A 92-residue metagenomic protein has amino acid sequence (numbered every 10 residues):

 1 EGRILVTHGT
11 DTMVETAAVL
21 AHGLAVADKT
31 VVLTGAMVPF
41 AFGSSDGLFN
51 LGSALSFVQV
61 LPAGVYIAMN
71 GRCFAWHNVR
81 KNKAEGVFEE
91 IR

Functional and structural regions predicted by a protein language model:
E1-R92: Active-site histidine-anchored catalytic micro-motif
